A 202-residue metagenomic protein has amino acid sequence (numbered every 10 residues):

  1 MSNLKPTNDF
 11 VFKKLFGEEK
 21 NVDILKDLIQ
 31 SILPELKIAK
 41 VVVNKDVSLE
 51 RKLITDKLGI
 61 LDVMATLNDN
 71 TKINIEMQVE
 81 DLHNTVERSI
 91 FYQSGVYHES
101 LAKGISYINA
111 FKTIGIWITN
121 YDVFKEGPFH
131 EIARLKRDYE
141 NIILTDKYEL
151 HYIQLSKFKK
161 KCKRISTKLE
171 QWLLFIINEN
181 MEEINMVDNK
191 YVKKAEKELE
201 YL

Functional and structural regions predicted by a protein language model:
M1-L202: Elongated, amphipathic alpha-helical interaction scaffolds
